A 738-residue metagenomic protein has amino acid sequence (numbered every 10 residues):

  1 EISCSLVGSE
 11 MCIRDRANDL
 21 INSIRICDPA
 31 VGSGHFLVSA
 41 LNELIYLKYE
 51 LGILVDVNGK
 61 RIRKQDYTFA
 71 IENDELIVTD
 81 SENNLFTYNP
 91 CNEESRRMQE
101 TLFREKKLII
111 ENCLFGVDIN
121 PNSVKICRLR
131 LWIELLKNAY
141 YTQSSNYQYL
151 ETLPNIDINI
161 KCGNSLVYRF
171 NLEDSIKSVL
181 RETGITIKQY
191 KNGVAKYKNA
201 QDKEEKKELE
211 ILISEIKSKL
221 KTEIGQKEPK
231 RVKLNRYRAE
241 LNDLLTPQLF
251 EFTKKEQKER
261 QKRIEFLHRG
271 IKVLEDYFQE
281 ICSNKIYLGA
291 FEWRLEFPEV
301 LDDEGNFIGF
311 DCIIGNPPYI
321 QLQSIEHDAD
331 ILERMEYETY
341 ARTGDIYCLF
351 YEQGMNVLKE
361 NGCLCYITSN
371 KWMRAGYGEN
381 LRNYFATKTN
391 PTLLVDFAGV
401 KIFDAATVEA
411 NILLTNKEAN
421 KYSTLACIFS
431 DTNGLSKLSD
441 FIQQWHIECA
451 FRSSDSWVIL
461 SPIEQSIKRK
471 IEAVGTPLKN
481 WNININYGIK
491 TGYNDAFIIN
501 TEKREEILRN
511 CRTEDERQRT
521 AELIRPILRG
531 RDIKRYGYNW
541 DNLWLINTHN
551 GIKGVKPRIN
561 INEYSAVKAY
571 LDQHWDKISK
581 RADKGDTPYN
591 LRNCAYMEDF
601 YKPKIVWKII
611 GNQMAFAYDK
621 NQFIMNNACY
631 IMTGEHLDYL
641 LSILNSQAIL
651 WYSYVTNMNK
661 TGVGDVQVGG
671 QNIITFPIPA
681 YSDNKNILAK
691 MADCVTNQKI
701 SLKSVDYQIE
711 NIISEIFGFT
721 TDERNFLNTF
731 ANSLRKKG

Functional and structural regions predicted by a protein language model:
E1-G8: Single conserved hydrophobic/aromatic residue that forms the stacking wall/gate of nucleotide- or nucleobase-binding
M11-C12, S461: Active-site loops and adjacent core secondary-structure elements that bind or stabilize anionic groups
I24-A30: Conserved class I S-adenosyl-L-methionine
V38, I45, P121-V124, R128-I185 (+7 more regions): Signature of N6-adenine DNA methyltransferases within the class I
Y168-L288, E292, D302-C312, S324: Basic, amphipathic N-terminal segments
Q321, E333, C348, M355-N356 (+3 more regions): Polybasic, glycine- and aromatic-enriched phosphate-binding surface used to engage nucleic acids
P677-K703: Amphipathic alpha-helical segments
Q708-G738: Conserved AMP-binding
